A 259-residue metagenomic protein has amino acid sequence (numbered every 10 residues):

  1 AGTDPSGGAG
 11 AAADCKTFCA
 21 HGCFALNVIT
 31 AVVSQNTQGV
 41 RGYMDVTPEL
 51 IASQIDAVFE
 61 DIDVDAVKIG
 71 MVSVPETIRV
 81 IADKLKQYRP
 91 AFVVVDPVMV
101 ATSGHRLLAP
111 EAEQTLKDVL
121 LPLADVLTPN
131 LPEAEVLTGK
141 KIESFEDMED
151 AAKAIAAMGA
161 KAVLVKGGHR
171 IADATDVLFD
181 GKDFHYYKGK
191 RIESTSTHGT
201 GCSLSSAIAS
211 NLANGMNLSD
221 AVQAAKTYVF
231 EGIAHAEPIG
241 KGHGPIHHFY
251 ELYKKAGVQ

Functional and structural regions predicted by a protein language model:
A1-S6, F184-H198: Short pre-catalytic strand/loop immediately N-terminal to key active-site residues, enriched for Gly-Thr
G7-C23: N-terminal basic/disordered segments at the start of proteins
C15, E135-V136, S194-L218: Short, small-residue alpha-helix embedded
C19-T102, R106: Conserved N-terminal subdomain of the carbohydrate kinase-like
G22-L26, H185, N211-A225: Phosphate-handling active-site elements
D45, S219-Q259: Charged C-terminal helix
R79-Q87, T175, D183, D220: Nucleotide and nucleotide-moiety/phosphate-recognizing core
P110-F184: Conserved phosphate/ATP/ADP-binding segment of small-molecule kinases
